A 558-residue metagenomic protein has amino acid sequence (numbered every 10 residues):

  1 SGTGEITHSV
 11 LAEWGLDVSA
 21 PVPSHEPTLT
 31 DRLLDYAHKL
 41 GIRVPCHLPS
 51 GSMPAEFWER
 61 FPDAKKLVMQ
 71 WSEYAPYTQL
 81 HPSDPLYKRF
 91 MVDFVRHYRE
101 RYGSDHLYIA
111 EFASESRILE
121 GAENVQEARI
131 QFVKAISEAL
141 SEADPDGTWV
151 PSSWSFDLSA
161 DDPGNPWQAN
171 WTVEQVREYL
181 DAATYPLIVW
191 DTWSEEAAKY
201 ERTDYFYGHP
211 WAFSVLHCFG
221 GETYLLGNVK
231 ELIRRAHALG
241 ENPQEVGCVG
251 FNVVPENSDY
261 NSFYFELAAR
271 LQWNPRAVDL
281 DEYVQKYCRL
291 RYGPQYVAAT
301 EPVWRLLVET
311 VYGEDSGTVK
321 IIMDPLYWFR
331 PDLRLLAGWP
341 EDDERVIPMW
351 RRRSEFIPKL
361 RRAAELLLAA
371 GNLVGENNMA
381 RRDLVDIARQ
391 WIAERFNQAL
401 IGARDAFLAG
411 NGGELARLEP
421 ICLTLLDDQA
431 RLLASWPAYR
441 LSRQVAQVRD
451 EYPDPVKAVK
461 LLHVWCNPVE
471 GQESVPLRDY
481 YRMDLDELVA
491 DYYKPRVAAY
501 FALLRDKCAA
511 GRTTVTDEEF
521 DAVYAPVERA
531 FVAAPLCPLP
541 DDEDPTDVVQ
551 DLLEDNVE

Functional and structural regions predicted by a protein language model:
S1-V297, E301-V308, G313, L336 (+6 more regions): Catalytic-core regions of glycoside hydrolase
S316, K320-L336: Long, charge-rich alpha-helical interaction segments
P340-E558: Histidine-centered catalytic/metal-binding microenvironments
